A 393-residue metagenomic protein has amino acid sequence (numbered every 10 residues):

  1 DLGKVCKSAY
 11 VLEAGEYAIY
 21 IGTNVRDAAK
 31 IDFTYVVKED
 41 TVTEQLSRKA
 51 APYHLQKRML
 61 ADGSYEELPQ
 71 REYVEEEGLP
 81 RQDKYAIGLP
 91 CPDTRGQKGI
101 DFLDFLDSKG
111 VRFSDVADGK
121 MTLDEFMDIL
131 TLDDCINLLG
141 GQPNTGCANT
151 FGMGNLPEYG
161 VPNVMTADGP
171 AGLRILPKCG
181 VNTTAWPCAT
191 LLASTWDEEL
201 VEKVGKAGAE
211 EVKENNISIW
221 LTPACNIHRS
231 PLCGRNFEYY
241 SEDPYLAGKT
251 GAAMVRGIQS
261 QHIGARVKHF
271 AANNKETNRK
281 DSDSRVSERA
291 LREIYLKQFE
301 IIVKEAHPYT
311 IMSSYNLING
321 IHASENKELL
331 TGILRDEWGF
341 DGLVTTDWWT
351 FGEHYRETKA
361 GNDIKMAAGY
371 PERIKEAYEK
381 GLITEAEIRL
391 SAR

Functional and structural regions predicted by a protein language model:
D1, V11-I21, V25-D27, R48-R393: Glycoside hydrolase catalytic-domain context in secreted enzymes
G3-V5: Flexible, membrane-facing loop/turn or short amphipathic-helix motifs that contact lipid bilayers or gate lipid-binding
S8: Extracellular/periplasmic metallocenter environments
D27-A50: Short beta-strand elements
